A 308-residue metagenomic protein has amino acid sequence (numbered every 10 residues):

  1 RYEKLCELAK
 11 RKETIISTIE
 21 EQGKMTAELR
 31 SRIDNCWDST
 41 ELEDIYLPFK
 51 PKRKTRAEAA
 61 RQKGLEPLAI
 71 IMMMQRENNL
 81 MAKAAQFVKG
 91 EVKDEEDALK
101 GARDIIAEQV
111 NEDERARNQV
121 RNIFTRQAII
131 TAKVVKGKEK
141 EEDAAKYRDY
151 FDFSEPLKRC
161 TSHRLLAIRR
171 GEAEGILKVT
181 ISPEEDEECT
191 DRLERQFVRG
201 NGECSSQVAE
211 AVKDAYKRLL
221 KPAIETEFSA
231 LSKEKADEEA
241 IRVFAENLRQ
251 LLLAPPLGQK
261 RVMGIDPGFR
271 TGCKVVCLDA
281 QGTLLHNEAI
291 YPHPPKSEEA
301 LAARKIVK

Functional and structural regions predicted by a protein language model:
R1: Catalytic phosphate-handling regions of large nucleic-acid enzymes and associated NTPases
K4, L8-T14, T18-G264, R270-K308: Duplex nucleic acid-engaging cores and interfaces of nucleic-acid transaction enzymes
